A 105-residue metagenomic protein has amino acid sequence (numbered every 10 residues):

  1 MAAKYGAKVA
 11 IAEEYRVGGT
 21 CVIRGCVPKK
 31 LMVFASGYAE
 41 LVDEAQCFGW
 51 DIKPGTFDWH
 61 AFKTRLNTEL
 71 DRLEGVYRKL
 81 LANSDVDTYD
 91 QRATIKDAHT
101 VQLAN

Functional and structural regions predicted by a protein language model:
M1: Glycine-rich cofactor phosphate-binding loops and adjacent beta1-alpha1 units of small-molecule cofactor enzyme domains
K4-A7, I11-N105: Glycine-rich flavin
